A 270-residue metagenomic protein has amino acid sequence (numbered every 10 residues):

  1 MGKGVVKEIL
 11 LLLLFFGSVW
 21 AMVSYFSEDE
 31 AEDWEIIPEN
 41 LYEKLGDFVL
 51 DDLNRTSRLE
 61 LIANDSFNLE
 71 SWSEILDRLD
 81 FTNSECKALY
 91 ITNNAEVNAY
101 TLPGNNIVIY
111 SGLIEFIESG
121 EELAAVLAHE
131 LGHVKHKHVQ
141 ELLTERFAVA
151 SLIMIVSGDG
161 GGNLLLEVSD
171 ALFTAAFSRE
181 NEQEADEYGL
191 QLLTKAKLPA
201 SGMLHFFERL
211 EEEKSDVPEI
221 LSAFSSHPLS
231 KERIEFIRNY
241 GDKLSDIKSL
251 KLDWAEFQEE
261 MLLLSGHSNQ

Functional and structural regions predicted by a protein language model:
M1-W34, F81-S84, A88, N94-V97 (+1 more regions): C-terminal capping/extension segments of zinc metalloprotease domains
G2-L10, G120, Q140-E145, G161: Structural motif marking the loop-to-transmembrane transition
Y25-L131, K135-E141, F147, A196: Peri-catalytic and regulatory segments of divalent metal-dependent proteins
E28-E32, Q140-V168, L204: Post-HEXXH active-site segment of zinc metalloproteases
E43-L50, L69-L76, G120, A124 (+8 more regions): Extracytoplasmic/secreted envelope proteins and their assembly/folding machinery, especially bacterial periplasmic
A95-N98, I114-E115, E141-L142, G158-G162 (+2 more regions): Solvent-exposed loop/turn segments at secondary-structure junctions within structured extracellular/periplasmic domains
I109, L131, L166-T174: Short, flexible active-site loops
K135, V139, L143, V156 (+3 more regions): A short glycine-/small-residue-rich loop at the edge of a beta-strand within enzyme catalytic domains
